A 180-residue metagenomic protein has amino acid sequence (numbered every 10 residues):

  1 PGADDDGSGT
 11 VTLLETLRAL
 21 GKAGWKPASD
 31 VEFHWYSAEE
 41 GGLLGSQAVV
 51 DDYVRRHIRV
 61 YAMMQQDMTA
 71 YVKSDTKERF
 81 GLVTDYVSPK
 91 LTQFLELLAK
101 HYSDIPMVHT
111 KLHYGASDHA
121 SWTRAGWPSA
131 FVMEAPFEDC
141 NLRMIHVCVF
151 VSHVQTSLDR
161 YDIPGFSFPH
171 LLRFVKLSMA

Functional and structural regions predicted by a protein language model:
P1-K90, G115: Acidic/histidine-rich catalytic neighborhood of metal-dependent amide-processing enzymes
T69-A180: Active-site-adjacent substrate-binding region of metalloamidase/peptidase-like peptide-processing proteins
